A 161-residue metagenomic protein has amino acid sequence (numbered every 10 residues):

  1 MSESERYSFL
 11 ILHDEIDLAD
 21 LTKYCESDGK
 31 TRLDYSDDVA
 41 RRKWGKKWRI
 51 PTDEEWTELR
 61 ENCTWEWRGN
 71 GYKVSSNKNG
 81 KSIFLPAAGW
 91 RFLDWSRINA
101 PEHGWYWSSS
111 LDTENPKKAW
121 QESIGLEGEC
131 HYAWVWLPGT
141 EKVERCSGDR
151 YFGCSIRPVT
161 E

Functional and structural regions predicted by a protein language model:
M1-E161: Conserved positions within compact, well-structured domain cores
